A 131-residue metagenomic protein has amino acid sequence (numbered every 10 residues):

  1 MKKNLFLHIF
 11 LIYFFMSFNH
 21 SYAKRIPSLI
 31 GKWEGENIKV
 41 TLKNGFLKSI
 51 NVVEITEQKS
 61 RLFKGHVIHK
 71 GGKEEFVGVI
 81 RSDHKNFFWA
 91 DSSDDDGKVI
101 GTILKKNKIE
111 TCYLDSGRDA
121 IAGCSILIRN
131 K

Functional and structural regions predicted by a protein language model:
M1-L7: Bacterial N-terminal signal peptides that target proteins for export
H8-S17: Bacterial N-terminal signal peptides
F18-A23: Sec/Tat signal peptide C-region and signal peptidase I cleavage site
L29-L47, F76-K131: Beta-sheet ligand-binding and adhesion/scaffold domains
N44-I80: N-terminal glycine/threonine-rich, aromatic-flanked beta-hairpin/loop signature
